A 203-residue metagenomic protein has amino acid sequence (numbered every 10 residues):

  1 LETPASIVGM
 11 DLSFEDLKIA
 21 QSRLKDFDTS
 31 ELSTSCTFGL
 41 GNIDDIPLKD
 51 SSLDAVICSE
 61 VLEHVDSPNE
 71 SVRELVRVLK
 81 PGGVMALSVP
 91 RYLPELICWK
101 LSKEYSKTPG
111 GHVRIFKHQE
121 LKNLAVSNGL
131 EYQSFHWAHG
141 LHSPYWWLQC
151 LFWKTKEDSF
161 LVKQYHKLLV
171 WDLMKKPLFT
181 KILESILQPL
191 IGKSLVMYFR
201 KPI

Functional and structural regions predicted by a protein language model:
L1-I97, H118-K122, M197-K201: Conserved SAM-binding loop
S13, Y105-T108, K181: A short, structure-level motif marking secondary-structure boundaries and short turns
K25-D28, K103-S106, C150-K154: Short, hinge-like loop/turn segments at secondary-structure boundaries
I43, G111, F116, G192-S194: A conserved catalytic-core signature of glycosyltransferases
K100, H139-I203: A C-terminal cap/extension of S-adenosyl-L-methionine-dependent methyltransferases that defines the acceptor-substrate
K103-E120, W137-H139: Acceptor-substrate binding/catalytic loop of class I
L124-L130: A structural motif corresponding to the C-terminal end of an alpha-helix and its immediate exit/capping segment
L130-G140: Conserved S-adenosyl-L-methionine
